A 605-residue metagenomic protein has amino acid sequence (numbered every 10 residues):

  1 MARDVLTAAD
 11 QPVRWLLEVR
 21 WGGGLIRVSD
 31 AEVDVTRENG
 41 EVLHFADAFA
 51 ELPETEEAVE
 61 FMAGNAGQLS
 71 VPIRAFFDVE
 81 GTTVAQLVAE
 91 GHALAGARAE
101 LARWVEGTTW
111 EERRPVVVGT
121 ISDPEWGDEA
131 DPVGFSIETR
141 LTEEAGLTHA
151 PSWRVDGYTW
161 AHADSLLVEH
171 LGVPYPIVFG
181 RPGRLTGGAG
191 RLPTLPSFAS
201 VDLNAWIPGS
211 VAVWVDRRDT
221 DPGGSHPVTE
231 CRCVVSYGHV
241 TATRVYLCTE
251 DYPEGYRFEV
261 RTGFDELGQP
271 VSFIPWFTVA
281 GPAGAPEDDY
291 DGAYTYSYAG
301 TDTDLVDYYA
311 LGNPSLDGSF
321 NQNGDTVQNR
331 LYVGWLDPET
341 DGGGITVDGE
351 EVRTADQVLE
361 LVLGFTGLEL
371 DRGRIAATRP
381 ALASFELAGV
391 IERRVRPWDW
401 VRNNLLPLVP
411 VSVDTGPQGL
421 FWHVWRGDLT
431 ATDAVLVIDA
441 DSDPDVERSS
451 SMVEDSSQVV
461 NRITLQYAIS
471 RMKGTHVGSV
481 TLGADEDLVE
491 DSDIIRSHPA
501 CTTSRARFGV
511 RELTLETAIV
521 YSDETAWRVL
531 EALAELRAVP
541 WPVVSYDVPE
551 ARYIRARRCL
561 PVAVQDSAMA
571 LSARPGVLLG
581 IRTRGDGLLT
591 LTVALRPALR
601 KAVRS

Functional and structural regions predicted by a protein language model:
M1-V84, V88-R113, E125-E138, E143-H149 (+4 more regions): C-terminal extracytoplasmic interaction modules
A242, Y246-F258, T262-T366: Surface-exposed interaction regions enriched in Ser/Thr/Asp/Glu that occur as long low-complexity tracts or repetitive
